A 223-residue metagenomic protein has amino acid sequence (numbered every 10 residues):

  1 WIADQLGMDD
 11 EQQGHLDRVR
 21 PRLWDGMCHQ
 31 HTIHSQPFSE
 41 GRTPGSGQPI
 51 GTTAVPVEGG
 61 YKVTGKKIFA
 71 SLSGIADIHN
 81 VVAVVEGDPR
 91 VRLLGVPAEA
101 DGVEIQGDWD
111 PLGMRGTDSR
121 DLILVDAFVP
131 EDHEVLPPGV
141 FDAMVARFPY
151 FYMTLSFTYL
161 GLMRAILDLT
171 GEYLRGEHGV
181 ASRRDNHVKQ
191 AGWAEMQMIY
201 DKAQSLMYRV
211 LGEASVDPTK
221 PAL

Functional and structural regions predicted by a protein language model:
W1-K66: Glycine-rich flavin
T32, Q48-I50, I75-D77, R90 (+3 more regions): A generic structural signal for well-ordered coil/turn residues at beta-strand boundaries that shape enzyme active-site
S46, S71-S73, V103-I105, E131-E134: Short helix/loop capping segments that flank catalytic or ligand/cofactor-binding pockets
E58-K62, I78, S119: A generic structural signal for beta-strand entry/edge sites
V63-G65, L94, L124, M163 (+1 more regions): Buried hydrophobic positions in well-ordered alpha/beta secondary-structure cores of metabolic enzymes
K66-E104: A short core secondary-structure module
P111-D201: Glycine-rich beta->alpha junctions and the first turn(s) of the following alpha-helix
D201-L223: C-terminal helix-coil-helix/basic helical segment that borders enzyme active sites and/or dimer interfaces and provides
